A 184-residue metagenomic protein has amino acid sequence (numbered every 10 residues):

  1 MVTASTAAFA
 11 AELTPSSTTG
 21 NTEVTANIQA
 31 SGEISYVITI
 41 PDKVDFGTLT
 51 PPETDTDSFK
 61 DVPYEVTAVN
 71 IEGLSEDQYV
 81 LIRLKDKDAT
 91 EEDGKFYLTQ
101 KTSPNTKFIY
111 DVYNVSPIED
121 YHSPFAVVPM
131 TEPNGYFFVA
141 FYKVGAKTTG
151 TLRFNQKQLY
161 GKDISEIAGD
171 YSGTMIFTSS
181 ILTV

Functional and structural regions predicted by a protein language model:
M1-A10: Sec-dependent N-terminal signal peptides of Gram-positive bacterial secreted proteins and lipoproteins
F9-N105, F141-V184: N-terminal small/polar-rich segments of proteins
A89-P129: A surface/secretory-pathway sequence property marking extracellular, secreted, or lumenal proteins enriched
I118-T148: Extracellular adhesion/glycan-binding regions together with long Ser/Thr- and acidic-residue-rich low-complexity tracts
